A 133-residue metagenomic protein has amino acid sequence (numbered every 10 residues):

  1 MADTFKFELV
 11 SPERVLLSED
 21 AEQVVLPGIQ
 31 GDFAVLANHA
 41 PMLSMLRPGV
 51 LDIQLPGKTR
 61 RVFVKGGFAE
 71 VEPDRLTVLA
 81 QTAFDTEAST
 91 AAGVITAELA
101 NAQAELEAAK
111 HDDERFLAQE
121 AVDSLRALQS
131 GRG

Functional and structural regions predicted by a protein language model:
M1-T4: Short, charged, intrinsically disordered terminal tails
K6-N101: Compact, glycine-rich, soluble single-domain proteins
F84-G133: Acidic/glycine-rich phosphate/pyrophosphate-binding loops and surrounding catalytic core that coordinate Mg2+
